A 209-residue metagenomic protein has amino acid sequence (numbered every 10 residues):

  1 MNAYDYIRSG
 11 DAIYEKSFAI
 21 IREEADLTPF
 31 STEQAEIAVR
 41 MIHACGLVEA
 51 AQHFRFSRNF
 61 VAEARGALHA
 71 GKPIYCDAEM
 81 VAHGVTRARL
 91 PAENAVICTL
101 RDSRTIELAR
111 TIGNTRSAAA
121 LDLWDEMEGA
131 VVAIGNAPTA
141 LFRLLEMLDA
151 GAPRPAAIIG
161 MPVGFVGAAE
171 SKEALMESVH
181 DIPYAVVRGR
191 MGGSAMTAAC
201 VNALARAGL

Functional and structural regions predicted by a protein language model:
M1-T32: Charged, compositionally biased N-terminal leader segments and the immediate start of the first structured element
P29-H43: N-terminal glycine-rich anion-binding loops that anchor highly charged ligand groups
Q52-A67: A short, well-structured juxtamembrane/interface segment
D77, I159-G160, C200: Buried hydrophobic positions in well-ordered alpha/beta secondary-structure cores of metabolic enzymes
V81-G84, T139-L144, F165-A169, G193-T197: Short glycine/serine/threonine-rich phosphate/pyrophosphate-binding segments that cradle anionic phosphate groups
L90-G129: Long, charge-dense
A156-V166: ADP-ribose/adenylate-binding Rossmann-like module
V166-L209: C-terminal functional extensions of proteins
